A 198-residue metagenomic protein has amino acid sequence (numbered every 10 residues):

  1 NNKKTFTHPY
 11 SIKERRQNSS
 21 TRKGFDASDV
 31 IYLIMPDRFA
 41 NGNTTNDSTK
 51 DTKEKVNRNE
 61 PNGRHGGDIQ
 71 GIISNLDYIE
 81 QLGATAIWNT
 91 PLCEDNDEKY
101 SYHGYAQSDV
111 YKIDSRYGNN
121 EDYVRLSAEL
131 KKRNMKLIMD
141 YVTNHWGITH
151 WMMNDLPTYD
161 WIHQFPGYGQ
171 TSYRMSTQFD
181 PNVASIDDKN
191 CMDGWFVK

Functional and structural regions predicted by a protein language model:
N1-G24: Extended acidic/polar, glycine-enriched regions that form or flank non-catalytic beta-rich accessory modules
D29, D37-K198: Substrate-binding/active-site clefts of carbohydrate-active enzymes
